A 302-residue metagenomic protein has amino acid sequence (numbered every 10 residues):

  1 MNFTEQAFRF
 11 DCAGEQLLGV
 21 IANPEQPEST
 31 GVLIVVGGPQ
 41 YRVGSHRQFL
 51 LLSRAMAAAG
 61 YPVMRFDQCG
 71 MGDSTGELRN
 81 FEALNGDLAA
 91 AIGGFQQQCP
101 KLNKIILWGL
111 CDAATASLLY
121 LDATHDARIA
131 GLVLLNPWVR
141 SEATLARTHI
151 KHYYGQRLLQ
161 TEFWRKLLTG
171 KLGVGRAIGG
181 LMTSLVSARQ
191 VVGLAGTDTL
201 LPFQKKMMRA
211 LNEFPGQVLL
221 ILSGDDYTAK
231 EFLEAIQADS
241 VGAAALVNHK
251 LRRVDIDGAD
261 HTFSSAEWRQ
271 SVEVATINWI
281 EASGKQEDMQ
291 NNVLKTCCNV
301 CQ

Functional and structural regions predicted by a protein language model:
M1-T30, S265: N-terminal cap/lid segment of alpha/beta-hydrolase-fold proteins
N2, D11, L50-L52, H152 (+3 more regions): Serine-hydrolase catalytic core
P24-D67, T228: Short, surface-exposed "cap/lid" segments of acyl-processing enzymes
M71-I106: Catalytic nucleophile-loop/oxyanion-hole region of alpha/beta-hydrolase and closely related hydrolase-like folds
I106, G131-V133: Residue in the alpha/beta-hydrolase core beta-strand immediately N-terminal to the catalytic nucleophile
L107-S117: Gly/Ala-rich beta-loop-alpha elbow adjacent to hydrolase catalytic centers
D112, V133-T144: Active-site nucleophile loop of the alpha/beta-hydrolase fold
T115, L119-G131: Conserved hydrolase catalytic core segment
